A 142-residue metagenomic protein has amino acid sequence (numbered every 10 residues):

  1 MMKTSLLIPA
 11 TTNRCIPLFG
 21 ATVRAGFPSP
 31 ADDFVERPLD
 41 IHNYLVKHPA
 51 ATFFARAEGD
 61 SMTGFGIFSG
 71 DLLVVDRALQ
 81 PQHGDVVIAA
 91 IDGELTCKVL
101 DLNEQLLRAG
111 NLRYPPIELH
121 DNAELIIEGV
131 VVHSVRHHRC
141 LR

Functional and structural regions predicted by a protein language model:
M1-T63, E94-L95, L102, L106 (+3 more regions): Short, positionally conserved secondary-structure boundary motifs
G64-F65, D71-V74: Charged, well-structured alpha/beta interaction segments
G70-D71, D85: Structural motif
V74-V75, I88: Hydrophobic beta-strand signal
H83-E94, K98-V99: Mid-chain, well-packed structural core segment of small domains
R113-E118: Flexible, small-/acidic-enriched active-site or ligand-binding loops
